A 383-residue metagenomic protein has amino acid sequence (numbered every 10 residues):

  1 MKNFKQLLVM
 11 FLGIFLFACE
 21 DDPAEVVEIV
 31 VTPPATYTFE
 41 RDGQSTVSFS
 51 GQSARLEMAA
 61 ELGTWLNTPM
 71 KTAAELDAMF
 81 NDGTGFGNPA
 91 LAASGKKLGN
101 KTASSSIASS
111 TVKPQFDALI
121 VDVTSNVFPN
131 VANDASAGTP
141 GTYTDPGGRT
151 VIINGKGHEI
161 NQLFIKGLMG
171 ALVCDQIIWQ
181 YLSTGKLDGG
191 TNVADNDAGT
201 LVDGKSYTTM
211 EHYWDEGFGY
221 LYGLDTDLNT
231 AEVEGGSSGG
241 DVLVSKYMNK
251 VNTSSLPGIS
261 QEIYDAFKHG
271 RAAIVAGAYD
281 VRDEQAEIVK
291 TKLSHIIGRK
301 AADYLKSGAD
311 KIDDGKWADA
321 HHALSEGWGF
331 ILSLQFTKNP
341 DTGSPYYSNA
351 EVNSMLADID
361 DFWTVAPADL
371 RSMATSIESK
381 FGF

Functional and structural regions predicted by a protein language model:
K2-M10: Sec-dependent signal peptide recognition, specifically the positively charged N-region followed immediately by
L8, E25-V26: Detector for intrinsically disordered, low-structure N-terminal pre-sequences
F15-A18: C-terminal motif of bacterial Sec signal peptides marking the signal peptidase cleavage site
E20-P23: Bacterial signal peptide processing site
V26-F383: Mature extracytoplasmic or organellar-lumen-exposed domains after removal of signal/transit peptides
